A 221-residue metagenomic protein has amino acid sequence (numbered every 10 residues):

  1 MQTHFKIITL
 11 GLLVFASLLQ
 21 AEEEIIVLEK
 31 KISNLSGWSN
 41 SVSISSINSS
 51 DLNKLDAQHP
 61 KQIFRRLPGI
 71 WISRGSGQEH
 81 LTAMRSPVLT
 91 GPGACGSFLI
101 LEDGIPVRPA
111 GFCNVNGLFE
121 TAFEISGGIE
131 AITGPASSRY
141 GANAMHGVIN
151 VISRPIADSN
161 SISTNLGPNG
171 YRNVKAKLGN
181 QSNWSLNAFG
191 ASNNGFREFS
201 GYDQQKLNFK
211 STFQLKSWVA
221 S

Functional and structural regions predicted by a protein language model:
E24-L55, H80-L81: N-terminal periplasmic "start-of-domain" segments of outer-membrane beta-barrel proteins
L55, H59, E79, N116 (+3 more regions): Transmembrane beta-barrel architecture of outer-membrane proteins
K61-I105: Extracytoplasmic beta-strand/coil segments of soluble accessory domains associated with Gram-negative outer-membrane
T82, I129, A176, L207-F209: Membrane-embedded beta-strands of outer-membrane beta-barrel proteins, especially the hydrophobic/small aromatic
S97, P135-S138, G147-G179, N187-S200: Short strand-turn segments of transmembrane beta-barrel domains in outer membranes, especially the first one or two
I105-T133, V151-I152: Short acidic/polar hinge/loop motifs at secondary-structure boundaries that mediate gating or recognition
L118-E120, L166-P168, E198-K206, T212-Q214: Replace "Gram-negative outer membrane beta-barrel proteins" with "bacterial and organellar outer membrane beta-barrel
N180-W184, Y202-S221: Outer-membrane beta-barrel domain signature, strongest for Gram-negative TonB-dependent receptors and also present
